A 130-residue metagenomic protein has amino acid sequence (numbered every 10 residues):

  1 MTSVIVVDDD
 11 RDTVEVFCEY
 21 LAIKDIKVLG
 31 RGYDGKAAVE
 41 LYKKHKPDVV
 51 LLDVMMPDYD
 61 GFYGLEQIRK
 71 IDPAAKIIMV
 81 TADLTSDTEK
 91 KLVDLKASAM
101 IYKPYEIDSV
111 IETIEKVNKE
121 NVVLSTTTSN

Functional and structural regions predicted by a protein language model:
R11-G30: Two-component/phosphorelay signaling modules centered on CheY-like receiver
R31, P57, T85: The feature encodes the CheY-like receiver
D34-A37, D60-Y63: Acidic catalytic/metal-coordinating carboxylates
H45-L51: Active-site beta3 strand of CheY-like receiver
Y63, L84-A99: Alpha4 helix (beta4-alpha4-beta5 surface) of REC/receiver domains from two-component response regulators
Y105-E115: C-terminal output helix
E115-N130: The C-terminal output helix
